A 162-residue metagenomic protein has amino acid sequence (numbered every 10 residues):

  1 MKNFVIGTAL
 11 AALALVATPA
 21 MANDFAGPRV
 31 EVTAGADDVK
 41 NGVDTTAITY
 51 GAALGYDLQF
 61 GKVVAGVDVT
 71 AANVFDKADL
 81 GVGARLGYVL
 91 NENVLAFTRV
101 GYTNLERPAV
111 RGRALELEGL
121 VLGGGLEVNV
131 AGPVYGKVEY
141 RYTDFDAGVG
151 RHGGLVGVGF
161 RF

Functional and structural regions predicted by a protein language model:
M1-T8: Bacterial N-terminal signal peptides that target proteins for export
N3, P19-F162: Gram-negative outer-membrane beta-barrel domains
A9-L10, A20: Cleavable N-terminal signal peptides
